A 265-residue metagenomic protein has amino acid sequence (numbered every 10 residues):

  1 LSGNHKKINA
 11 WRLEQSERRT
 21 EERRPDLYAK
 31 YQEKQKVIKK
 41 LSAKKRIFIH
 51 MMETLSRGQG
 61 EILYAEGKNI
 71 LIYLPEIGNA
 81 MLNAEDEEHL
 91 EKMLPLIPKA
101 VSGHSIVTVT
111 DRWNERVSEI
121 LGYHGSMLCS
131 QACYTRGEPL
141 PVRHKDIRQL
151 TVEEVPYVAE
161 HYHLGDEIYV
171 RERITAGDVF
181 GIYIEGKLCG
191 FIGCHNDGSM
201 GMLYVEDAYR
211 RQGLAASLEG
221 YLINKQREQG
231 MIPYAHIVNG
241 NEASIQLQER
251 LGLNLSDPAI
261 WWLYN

Functional and structural regions predicted by a protein language model:
L1-E33: Non-catalytic terminal and connector segments of soluble metabolic enzymes
Q32-K36, G122-T151: Conserved N-terminal entry element of GNAT/NAT acetyltransferase domains
Q32-R116, A159, H163-L164, R171-E172: N-terminal charged segments
H89-L96, R211-N224, I245-Q246, R250: Conserved acetyl-CoA-binding loop-helix of GNAT-fold acetyltransferases
A100-D111, Q226-V238: Conserved GNAT acetyl-CoA-binding A-motif
R112-Y123, N239-D257: Conserved active-site alpha-helix within GNAT-family acetyltransferase domains
Y123-T135, H236, G252-N265: Conserved catalytic-core motifs of GNAT/GCN5-like acyltransferases
I168-D207: A conserved beta-strand-loop-helix scaffold within acyl/acetyltransferase catalytic domains
